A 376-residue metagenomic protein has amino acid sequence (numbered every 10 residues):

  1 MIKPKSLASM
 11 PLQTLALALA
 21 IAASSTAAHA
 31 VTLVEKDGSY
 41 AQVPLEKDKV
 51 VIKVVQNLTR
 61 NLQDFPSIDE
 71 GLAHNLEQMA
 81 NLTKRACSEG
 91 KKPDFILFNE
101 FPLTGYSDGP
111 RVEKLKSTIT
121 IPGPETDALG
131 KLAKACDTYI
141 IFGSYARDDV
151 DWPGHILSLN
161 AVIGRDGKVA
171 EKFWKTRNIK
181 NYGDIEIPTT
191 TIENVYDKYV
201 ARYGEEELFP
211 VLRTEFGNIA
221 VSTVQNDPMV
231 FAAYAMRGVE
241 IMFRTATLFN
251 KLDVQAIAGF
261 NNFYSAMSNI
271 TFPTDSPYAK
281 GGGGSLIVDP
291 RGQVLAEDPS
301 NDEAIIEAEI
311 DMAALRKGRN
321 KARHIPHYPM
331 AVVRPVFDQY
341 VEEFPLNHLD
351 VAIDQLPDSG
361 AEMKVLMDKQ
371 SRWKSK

Functional and structural regions predicted by a protein language model:
I2-L15: Bacterial N-terminal signal peptides that target proteins for export
Q13-S24: Bacterial N-terminal signal peptides
A28-A30: Boundary at the C-terminal end of the N-terminal hydrophobic targeting segment
A41-K53, V211-V221: Beta-strand-turn-beta hairpins that frame and shape the catalytic cleft of phosphate-ester-processing enzymes
A73, E77-W174, N181, T247-F263: Cys-nucleophile CN-hydrolase/nitrilase-fold catalytic domain and related Cys-dependent amidase chemistry that acts on
I121-I141, G217-R319, H324-I325: CN hydrolase (nitrilase-like) catalytic-core segments centered on the catalytic cysteine and neighboring Lys/Glu
V150-E240, L252-D253: Active-site catalytic loop in hydrolytic enzyme cores
V195-M236, L315-K376: Cysteine/selenocysteine-centered motifs that mediate thiol-based redox chemistry or coordinate metal-sulfur cofactors
